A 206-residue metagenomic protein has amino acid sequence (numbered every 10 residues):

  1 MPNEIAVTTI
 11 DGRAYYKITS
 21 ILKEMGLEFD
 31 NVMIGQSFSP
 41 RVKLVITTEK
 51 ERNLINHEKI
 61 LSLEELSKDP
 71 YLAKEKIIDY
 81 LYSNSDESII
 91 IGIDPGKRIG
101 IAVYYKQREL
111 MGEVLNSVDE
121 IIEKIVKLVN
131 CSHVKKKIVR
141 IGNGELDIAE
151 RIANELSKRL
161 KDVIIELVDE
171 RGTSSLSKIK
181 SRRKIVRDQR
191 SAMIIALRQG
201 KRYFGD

Functional and structural regions predicted by a protein language model:
M1-I90, K97-D206: Phosphate- and other anionic-substrate recognition elements at nucleic-acid/protein interfaces
